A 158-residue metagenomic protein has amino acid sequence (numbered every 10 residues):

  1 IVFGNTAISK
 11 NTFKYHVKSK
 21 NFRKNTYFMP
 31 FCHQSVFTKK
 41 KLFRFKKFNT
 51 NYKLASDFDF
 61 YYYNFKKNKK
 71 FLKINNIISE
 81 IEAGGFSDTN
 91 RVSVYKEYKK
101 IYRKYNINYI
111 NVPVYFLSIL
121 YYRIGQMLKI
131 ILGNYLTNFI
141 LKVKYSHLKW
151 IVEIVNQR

Functional and structural regions predicted by a protein language model:
I1: Conserved donor-nucleotide/metal-binding helix-loop-beta segment in metal-dependent transferases, i.e., the alpha-helix
G4, I8-E97, I101: Conserved nucleotide-sugar donor-binding catalytic segment
Y105-R158: Membrane-proximal basic amphipathic "stem/tether" segments
